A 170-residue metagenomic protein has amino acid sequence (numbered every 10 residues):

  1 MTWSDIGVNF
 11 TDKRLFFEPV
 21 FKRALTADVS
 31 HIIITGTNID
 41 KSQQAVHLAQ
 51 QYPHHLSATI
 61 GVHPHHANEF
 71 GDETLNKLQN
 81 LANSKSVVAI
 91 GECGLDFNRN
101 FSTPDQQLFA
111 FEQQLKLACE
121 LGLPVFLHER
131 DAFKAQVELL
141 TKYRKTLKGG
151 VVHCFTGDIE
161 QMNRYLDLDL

Functional and structural regions predicted by a protein language model:
M1-L170: Mid-domain alpha/beta scaffold segments of enzyme catalytic cores
